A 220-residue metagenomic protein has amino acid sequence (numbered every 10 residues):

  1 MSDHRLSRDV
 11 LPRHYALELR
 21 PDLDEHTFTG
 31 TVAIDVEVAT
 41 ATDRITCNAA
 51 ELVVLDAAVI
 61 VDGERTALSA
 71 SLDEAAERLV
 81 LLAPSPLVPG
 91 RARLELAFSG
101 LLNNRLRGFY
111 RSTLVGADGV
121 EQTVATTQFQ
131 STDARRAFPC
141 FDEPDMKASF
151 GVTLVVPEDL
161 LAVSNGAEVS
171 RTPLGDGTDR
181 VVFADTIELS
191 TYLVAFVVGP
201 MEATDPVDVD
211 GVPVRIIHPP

Functional and structural regions predicted by a protein language model:
M1-P220: Acidic/His-enriched low-complexity segments
